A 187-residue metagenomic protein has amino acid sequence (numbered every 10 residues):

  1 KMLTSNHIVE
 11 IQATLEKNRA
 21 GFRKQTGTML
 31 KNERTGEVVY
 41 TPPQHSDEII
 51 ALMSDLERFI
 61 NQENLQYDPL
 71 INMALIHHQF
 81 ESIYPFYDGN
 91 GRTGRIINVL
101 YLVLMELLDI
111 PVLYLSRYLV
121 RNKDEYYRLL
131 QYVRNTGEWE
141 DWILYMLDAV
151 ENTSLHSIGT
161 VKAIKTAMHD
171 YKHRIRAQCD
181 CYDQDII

Functional and structural regions predicted by a protein language model:
K1-I187: FIC/Doc superfamily catalytic core
